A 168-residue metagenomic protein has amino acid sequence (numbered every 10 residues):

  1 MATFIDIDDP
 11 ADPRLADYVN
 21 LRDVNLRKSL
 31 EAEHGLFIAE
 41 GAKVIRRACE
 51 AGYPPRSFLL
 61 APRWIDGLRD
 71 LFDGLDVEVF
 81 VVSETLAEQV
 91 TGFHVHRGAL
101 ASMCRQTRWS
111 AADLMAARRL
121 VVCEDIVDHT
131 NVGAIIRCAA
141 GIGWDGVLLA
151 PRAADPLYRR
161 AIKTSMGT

Functional and structural regions predicted by a protein language model:
M1-G67, A153-A154: Boundary-proximal intrinsically disordered activation/regulatory segments immediately upstream of a helical core
A2, E50, C104-R108, A112-T168: RNA substrate-binding interface of SAM-dependent RNA methyltransferases
Y53, H94-H96, A116-R118: Short connector loops at helix/strand junctions that flank enzyme active sites, especially segments positioning acidic
P55, D76-E78, W144: A generic structural signal for alpha->beta connector loops
G67-L75, A111-D113: Short loop/helix-cap segments at secondary-structure boundaries that form the rim of catalytic
D73-G92: A glycine-rich helix N-cap at a beta->alpha junction
A101: Glycine-rich phosphate-binding loops that contact phosphosugars or nucleotide phosphates
